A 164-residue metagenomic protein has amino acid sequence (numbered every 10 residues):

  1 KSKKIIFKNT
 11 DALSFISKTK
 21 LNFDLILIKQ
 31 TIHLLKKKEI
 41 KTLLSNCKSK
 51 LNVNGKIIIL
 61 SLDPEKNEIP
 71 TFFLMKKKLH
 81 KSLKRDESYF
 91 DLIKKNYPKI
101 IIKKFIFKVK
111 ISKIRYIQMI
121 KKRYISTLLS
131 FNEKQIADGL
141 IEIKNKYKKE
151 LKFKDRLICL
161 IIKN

Functional and structural regions predicted by a protein language model:
S2-S17: Conserved SAM-binding strand-loop segment of SAM-dependent methyltransferases
N22-D24: Local beta-strand N-terminus motif with an aromatic residue
L27: A conserved beta-strand element that flanks and buttresses the S-adenosyl-L-methionine
Q30-L34: Short catalytic micro-motifs in class I SAM-dependent methyltransferases
K41-K56: A short glycine-rich, Lys/Arg-flanked "PGG" loop and its adjoining helix->strand segment in the class I
K56-R85: Conserved class I S-adenosyl-L-methionine
L74-F90, K103-K108, S126-S130: Acceptor-substrate binding/catalytic loop of class I
K99-N164: Conserved Class I S-adenosyl-L-methionine
